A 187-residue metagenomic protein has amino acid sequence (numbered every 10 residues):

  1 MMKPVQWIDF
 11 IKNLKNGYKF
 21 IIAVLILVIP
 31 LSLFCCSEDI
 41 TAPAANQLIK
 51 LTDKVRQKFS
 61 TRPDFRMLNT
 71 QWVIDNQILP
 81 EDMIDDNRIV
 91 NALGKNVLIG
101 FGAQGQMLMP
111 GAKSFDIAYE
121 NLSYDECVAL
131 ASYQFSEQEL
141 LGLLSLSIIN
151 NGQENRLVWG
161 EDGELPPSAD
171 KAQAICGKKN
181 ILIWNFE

Functional and structural regions predicted by a protein language model:
M1-I21, L27-L31: N-terminal leader/signal peptides at the extreme start of proteins
K3, I26, P30-L33, S37 (+2 more regions): Generic, low-specificity signal for short hydrophobic/alpha-helical stretches with a mild N-terminal bias, encompassing
D9, L33-C35, G100: Intrinsic disorder/low-structure terminal segments
F10, L25, L31-S32, Q153-D162: Short linear motifs at secondary-structure transitions and domain/linker junctions
N13, S37, T41-A44: Short capping loops/turns at secondary-structure boundaries
I21-I40, L51, F59: C-terminal juxtamembrane segment of a hydrophobic transmembrane alpha-helix
T41-N69: N-terminal alpha-helical signal peptides/signal-anchor transmembrane segments
D64-E187: Periplasmic/extracellular, small/polar-rich flexible segments of pilin-like filament-forming proteins
